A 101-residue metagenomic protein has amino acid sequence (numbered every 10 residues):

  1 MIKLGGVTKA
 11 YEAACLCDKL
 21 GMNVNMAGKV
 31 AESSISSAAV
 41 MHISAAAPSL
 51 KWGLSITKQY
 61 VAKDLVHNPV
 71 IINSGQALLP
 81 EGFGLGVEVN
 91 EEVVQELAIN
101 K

Functional and structural regions predicted by a protein language model:
M1-Q76, P80: Shared catalytic-loop signature of beta/alpha-barrel
V89: Substrate-binding and catalytic surfaces of secreted/luminal carbohydrate-active proteins
V94-Q95: Intrinsic disorder at enzyme termini
A98-K101: Glycine-rich phosphate/pyrophosphate-binding loop and adjacent beta-alpha nucleotide/cofactor-binding cores
